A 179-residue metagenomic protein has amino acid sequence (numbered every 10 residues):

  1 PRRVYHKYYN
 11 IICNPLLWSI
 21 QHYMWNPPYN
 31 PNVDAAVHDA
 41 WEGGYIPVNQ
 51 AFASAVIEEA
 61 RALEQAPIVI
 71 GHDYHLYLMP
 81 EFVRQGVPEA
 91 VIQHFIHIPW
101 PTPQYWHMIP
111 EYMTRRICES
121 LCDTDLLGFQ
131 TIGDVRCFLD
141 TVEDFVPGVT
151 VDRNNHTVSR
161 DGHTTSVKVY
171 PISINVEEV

Functional and structural regions predicted by a protein language model:
P1-V179: Catalytic cores of carbohydrate-active enzymes across secretory and cytosolic contexts
